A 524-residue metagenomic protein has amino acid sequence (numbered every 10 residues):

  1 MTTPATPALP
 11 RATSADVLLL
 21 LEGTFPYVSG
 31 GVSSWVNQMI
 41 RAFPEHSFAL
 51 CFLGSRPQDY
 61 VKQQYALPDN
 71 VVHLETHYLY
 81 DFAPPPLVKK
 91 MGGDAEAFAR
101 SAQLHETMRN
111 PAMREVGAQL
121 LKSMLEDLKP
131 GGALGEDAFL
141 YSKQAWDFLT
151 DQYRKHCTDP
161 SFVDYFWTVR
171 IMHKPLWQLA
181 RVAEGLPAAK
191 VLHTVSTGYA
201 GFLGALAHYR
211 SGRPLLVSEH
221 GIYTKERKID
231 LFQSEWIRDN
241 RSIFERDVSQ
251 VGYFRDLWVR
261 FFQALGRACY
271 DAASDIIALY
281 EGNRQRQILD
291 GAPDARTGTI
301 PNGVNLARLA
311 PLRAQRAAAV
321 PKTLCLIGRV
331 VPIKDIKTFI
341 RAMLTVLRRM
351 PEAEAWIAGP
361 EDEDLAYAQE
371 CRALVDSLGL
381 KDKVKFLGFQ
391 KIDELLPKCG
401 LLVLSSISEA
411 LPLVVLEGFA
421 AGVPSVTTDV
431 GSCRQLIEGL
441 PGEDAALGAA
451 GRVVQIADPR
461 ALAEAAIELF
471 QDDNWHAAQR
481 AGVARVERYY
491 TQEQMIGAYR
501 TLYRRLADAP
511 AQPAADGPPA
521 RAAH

Functional and structural regions predicted by a protein language model:
E245-G252, A368-F389: Nucleotide-activated donor-binding/catalytic signature segment of Leloir-type glycosyltransferases, i.e., the conserved
R260, V304, K381-P397, A457: Conserved active-site histidine-acidic residue motif and adjacent donor-binding/catalytic loop of glycosyltransferases
R308, R313-T345, W356: Conserved donor-binding/catalytic core segment of Leloir-type glycosyltransferases
E354-Q369, A373: Glycosyltransferase donor-sugar binding loop
I407: Aromatic "clamp/platform" in nucleotide-sugar-dependent glycosyltransferases that forms part of the donor/acceptor
P424-T427, G431-E438, E443-A446: Short hydrophobic beta-strand element within catalytic cores of glycosyltransferases and related nucleotide-activated
G439-P459, E468-D473: Conserved acidic donor-binding segment of nucleotide-sugar-dependent glycosyltransferases
A461, N474-Y489, T501: A short, well-ordered alpha-helix in the C-terminal region of glycosyltransferases
